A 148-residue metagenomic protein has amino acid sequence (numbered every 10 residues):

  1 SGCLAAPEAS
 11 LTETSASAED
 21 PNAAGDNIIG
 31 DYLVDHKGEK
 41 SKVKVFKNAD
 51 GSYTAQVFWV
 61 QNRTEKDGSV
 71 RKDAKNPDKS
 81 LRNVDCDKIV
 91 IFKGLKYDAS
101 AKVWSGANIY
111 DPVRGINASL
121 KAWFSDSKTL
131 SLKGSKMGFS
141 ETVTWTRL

Functional and structural regions predicted by a protein language model:
C3-L4: N-terminal Sec signal peptide cleavage junction
E8-E19: Long, low-complexity intrinsically disordered segments that are proline/alanine-rich with interleaved serine/threonine
S17-D31: N-terminal helix-cap/turn-to-beta initiation motif at the start of protein domains
I29, V34-D35, K40-S119: Central antiparallel beta-sheet cores of small beta-barrel/beta-sandwich binding domains
D50, D126-S127: Acidic/polar residues in short coil/turn loops that connect beta-strands within repeat-based beta-sheet scaffolds
V113-R114, S119-W123, T129-T144: Short, exposed beta-strand-loop hairpins at the edges of beta-sheets in extracellular/periplasmic proteins
T146-L148: Short beta-strand-to-coil "C-cap" segments at the C-terminal boundary of structured domains/repeats, marking
